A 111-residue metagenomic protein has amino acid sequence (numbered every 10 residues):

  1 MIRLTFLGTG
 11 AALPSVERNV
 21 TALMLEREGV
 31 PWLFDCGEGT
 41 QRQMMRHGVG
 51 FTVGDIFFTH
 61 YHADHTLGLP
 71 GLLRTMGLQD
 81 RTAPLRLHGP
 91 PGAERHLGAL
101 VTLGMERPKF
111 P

Functional and structural regions predicted by a protein language model:
M1-P111: Binuclear metal-dependent hydrolase catalytic cores
